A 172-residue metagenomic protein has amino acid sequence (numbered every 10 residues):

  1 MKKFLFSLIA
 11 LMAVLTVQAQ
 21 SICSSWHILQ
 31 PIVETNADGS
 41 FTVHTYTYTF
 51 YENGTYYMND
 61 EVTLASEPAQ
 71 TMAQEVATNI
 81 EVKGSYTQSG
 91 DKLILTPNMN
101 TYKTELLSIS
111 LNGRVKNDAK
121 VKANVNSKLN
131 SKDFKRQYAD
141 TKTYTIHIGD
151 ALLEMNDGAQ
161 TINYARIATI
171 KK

Functional and structural regions predicted by a protein language model:
M1-C23: Bacterial Sec-dependent N-terminal signal peptides
Q18-K172: Lipid interaction determinants
